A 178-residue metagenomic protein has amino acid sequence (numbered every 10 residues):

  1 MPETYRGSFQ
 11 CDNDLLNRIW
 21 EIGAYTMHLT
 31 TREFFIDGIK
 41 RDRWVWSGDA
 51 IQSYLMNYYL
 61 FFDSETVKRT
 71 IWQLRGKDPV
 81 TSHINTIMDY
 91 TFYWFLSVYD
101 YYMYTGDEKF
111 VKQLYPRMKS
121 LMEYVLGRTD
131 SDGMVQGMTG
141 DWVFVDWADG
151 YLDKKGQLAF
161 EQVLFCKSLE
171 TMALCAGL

Functional and structural regions predicted by a protein language model:
P2-I22, H28-L29, F35-R69, H83-N85 (+2 more regions): Active-site acid/base region of carbohydrate-active enzymes
E33-F35, I71-D78: Flexible, solvent-exposed coil segments and beta strand-coil junctions, predominantly the extracellular/periplasmic
M56, S97-D100, S168-C175: Core register positions within helices of long alpha-helical scaffolds
V80, Y104, L174-L178: General structural signal for alpha-helix termini and helix-helix connectors
K155-L178: Active-site neighborhood of glycoside hydrolase catalytic domains
